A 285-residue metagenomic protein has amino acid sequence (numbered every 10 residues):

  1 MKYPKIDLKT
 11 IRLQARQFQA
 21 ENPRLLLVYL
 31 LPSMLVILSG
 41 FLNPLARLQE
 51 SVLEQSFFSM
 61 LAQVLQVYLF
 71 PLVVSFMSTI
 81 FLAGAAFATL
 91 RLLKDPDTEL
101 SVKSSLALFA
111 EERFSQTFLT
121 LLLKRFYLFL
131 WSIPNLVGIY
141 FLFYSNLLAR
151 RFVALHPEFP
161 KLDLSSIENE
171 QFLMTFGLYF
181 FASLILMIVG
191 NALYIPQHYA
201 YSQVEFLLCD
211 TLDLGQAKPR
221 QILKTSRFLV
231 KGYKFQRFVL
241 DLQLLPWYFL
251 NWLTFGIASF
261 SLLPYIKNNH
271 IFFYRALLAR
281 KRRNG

Functional and structural regions predicted by a protein language model:
M1-G285: Hydrophobic alpha-helical membrane segments
